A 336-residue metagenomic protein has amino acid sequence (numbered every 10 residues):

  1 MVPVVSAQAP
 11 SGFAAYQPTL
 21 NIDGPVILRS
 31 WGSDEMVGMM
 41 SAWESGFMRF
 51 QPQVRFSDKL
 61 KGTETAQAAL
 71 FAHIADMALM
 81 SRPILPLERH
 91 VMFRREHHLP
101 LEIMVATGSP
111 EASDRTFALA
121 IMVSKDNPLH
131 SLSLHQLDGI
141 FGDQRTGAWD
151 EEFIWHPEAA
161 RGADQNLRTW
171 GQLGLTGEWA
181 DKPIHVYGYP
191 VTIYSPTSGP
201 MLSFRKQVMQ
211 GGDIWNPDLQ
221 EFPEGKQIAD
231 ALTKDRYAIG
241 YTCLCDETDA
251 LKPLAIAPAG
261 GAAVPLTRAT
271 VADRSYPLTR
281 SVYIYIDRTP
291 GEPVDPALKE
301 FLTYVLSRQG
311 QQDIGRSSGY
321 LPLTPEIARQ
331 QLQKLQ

Functional and structural regions predicted by a protein language model:
P3-Q336: Flexible loop/hinge segments at secondary-structure junctions
